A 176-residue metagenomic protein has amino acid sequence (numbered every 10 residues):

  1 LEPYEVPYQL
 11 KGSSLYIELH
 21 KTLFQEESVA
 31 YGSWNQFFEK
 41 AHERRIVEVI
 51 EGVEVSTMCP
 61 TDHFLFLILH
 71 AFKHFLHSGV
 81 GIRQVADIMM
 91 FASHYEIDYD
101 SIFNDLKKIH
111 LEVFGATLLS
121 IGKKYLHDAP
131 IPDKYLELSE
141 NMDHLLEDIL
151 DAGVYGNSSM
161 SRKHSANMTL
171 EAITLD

Functional and structural regions predicted by a protein language model:
L1-D176: Conserved NTP-donor binding/palm subdomain of two-metal-ion nucleotidyltransferases/polymerases, i.e., the charged
